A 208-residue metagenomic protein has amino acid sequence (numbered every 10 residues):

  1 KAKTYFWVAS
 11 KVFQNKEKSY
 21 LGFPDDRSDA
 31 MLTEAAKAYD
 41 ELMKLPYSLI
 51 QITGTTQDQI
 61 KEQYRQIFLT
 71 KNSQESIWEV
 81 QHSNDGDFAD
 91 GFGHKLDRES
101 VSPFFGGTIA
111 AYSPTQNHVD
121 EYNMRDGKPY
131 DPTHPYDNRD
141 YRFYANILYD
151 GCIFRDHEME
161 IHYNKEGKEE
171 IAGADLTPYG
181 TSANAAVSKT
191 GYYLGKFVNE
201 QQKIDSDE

Functional and structural regions predicted by a protein language model:
K1, Y130-N138, Y149, I153 (+1 more regions): Conserved, well-structured interaction surfaces
Y5-P178: An aromatic- and glycine-enriched ligand-binding surface/loop that stacks and positions planar moieties
